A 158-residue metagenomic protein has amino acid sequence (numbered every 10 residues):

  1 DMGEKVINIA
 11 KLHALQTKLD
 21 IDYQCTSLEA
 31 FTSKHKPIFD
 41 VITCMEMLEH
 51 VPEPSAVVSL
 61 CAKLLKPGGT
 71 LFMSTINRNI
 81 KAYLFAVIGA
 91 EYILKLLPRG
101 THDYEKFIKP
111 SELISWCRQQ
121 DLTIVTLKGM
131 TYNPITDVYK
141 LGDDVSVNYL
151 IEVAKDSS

Functional and structural regions predicted by a protein language model:
D1-F31: Class I SAM-dependent methyltransferase SAM/SAH-binding core
E29-I42: A short acidic, Gly/Pro-enriched loop at the edge of an enzyme's catalytic core that lines a small-molecule cofactor
V41-E53: A short SAM/SAH-binding and catalytic strip from SAM-dependent methyltransferases
S55-T70: A short glycine-rich, Lys/Arg-flanked "PGG" loop and its adjoining helix->strand segment in the class I
T70-L94: Conserved class I S-adenosyl-L-methionine
T75, L94-E112: Acceptor-substrate binding/catalytic loop of class I
Y104-L127: Short alpha-helix
D137-S158: Core SAM-dependent methyltransferase catalytic element
